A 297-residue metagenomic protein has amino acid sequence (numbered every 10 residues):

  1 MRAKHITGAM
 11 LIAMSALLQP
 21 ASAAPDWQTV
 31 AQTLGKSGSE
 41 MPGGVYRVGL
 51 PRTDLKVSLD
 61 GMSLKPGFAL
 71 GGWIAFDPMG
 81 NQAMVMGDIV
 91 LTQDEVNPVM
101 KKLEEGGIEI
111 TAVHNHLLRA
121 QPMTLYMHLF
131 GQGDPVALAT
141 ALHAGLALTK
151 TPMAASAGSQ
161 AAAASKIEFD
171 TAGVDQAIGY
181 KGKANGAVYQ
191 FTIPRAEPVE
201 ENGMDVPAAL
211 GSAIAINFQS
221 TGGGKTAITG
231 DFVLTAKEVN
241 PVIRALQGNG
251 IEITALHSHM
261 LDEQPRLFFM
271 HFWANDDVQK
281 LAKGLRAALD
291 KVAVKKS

Functional and structural regions predicted by a protein language model:
M1-K4: N-terminal secretory signal peptides that target proteins for export/translocation
G8-L17: Bacterial N-terminal signal peptides
P20-P25: Boundary at the C-terminal end of the N-terminal hydrophobic targeting segment
L59-A75, E197-G222, L256: Intrinsic, low-complexity N-terminal interaction/targeting segments
K65-G67, T92-L118, A209-L210, A236-L261: Extended intrinsically disordered, low-complexity coil regions enriched in Ser, Thr, Gly, Ala and often Pro
G72-A75, L91, L117, L125-Q132 (+5 more regions): A conserved regulatory-domain signal marking ACT and ACT-like small-molecule sensing domains and adjacent regulatory
P78-M86, T221-T229: Acidic/histidine-rich, surface-exposed loop or edge segments in extracytoplasmic proteins
Q93-I110, Q121-A164, A274-A293: Hydrophobic, ordered structural segments
